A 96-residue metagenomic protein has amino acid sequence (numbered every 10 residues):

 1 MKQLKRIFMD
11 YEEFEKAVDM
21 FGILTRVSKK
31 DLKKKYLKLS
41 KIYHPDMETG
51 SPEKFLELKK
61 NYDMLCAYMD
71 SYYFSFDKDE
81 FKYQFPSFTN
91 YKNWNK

Functional and structural regions predicted by a protein language model:
M1-K96: C-terminal accessory/regulatory regions appended to core domains
